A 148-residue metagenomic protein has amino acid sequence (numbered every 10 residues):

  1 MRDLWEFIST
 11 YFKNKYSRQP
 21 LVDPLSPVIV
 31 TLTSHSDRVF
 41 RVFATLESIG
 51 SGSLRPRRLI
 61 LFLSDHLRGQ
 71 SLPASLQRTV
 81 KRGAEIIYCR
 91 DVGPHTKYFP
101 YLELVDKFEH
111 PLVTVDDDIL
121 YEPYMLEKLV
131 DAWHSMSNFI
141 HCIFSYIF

Functional and structural regions predicted by a protein language model:
M1-S51: N-proximal low-complexity "stem/linker" segments adjacent to membrane-targeting elements
L25-I29, G50-L61, R82-E85, H110: Short loop->beta transition adjacent to catalytic acidic/histidine clusters or analogous donor-positioning motifs
H35-V39, H66-R68, I119-Y121: Short acidic, S/G/P-rich loop/turn micro-motifs used as interaction or catalytic elements
A44-S48, S75, P100, E127-L129: A short acidic, amphipathic alpha-helical/loop segment
T45-R57, D65-R68, R78: Short, acidic, metal-binding catalytic loop of nucleotide-sugar glycosyltransferases
F62-H110: Active-site-proximal specificity loops/subdomain of glycosyltransferases
E109-I119: Short beta-strand-to-loop acidic/aromatic patch adjacent to the donor-nucleotide binding site
P123-I147: Conserved donor-nucleotide/metal-binding helix-loop-beta segment in metal-dependent transferases, i.e., the alpha-helix
